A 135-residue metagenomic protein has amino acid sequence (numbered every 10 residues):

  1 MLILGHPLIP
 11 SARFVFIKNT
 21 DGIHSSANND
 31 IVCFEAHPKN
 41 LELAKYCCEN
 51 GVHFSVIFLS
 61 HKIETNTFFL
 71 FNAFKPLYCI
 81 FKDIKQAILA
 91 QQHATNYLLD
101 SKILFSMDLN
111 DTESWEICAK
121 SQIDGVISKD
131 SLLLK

Functional and structural regions predicted by a protein language model:
M1-L77: Conserved N-terminal beta1-alpha1 strand-loop-helix module at the mouth
G5, F16, F105-S106, I127: Structural signal for conserved beta-strand scaffold positions within catalytic alpha/beta enzyme cores
N19, D130-S131: N-terminal donor/sugar-recognition subdomains of glycan-related enzymes, prototypically the membrane-proximal stem
H24, L41-E42, E113, L133-K135: Short, surface-exposed beta-strand/loop "edge" segments at domain boundaries and coil↔beta transitions
E35-P38, F58-K62, Y78-I84, I103-T112 (+1 more regions): Glycine-rich beta-to-alpha transition loops that act as phosphate-gripper elements at the mouths of alpha/beta enzyme
E49-F54, F68-L77, H93-F105, K120-V126: Glycine-enriched alpha-helix->loop->beta-strand junction motifs that scaffold or abut catalytic
N66-F68, I84-A94, N110-D124, S128 (+1 more regions): Catalytic cores of alpha/beta
